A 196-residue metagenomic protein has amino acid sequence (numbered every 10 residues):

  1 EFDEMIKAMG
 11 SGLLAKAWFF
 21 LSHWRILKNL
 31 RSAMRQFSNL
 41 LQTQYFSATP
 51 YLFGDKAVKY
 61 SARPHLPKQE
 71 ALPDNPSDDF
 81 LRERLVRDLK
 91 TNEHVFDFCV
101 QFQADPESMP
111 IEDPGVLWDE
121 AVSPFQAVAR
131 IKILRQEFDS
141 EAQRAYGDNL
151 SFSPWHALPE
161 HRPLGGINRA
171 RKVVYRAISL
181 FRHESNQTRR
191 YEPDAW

Functional and structural regions predicted by a protein language model:
E1-W196: Active-site-adjacent core segments of small-molecule enzymes
